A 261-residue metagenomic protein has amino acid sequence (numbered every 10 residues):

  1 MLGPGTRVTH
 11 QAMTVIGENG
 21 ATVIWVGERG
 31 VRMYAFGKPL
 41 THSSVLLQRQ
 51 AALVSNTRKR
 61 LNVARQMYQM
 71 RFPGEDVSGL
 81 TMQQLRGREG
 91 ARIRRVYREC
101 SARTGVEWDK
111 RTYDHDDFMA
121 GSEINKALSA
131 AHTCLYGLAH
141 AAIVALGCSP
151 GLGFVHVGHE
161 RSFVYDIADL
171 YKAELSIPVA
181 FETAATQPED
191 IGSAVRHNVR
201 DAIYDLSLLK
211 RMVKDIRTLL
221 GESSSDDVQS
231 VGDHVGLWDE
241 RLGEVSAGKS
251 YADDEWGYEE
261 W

Functional and structural regions predicted by a protein language model:
M1-S44: Glycine/small-residue-rich interface belts in oligomeric ring/scaffold proteins and their assembly partners
E18, R32-W261: Active-site helix-to-loop segments that bind/position phosphate- or nucleotide-bearing substrates and donors across
